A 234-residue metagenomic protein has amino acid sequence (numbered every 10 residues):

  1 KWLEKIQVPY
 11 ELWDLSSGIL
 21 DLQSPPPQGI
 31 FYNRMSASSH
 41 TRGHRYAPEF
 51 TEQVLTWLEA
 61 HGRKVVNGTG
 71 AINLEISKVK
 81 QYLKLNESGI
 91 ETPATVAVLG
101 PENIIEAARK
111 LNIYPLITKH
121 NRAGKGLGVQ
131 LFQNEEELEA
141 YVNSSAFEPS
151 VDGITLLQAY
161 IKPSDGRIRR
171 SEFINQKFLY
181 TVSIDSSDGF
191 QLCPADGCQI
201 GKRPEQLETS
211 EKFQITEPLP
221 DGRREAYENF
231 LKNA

Functional and structural regions predicted by a protein language model:
W2-A94, E106: Conserved N-proximal alpha/beta basic substrate-recognition cap immediately N-terminal to, or forming the N-lobe
S16, M35-S36, N121, Y160-I161 (+1 more regions): Anionic group-transfer/hydrolysis microenvironments
G18, S39, N73, N103 (+3 more regions): Surface-exposed, flexible loop/turn segments at secondary-structure boundaries
R34, V98, I184: Conserved residues at the C-terminal ends of beta-strands
S39-R42, L74-E75, K125-G126, I168 (+2 more regions): Short catalytic/ligand-binding loop motif for oxyanion handling, primarily in non-cytosolic enzymes, centered on
A47-P48, A97, R223-R224: A conditional alpha-helix N-cap/helix-loop micro-motif detector
A60-G62, T69-R167: Active-site nucleotide/adenylate-binding loops and adjacent lid/helix of ATP-dependent enzymes
Q130-F230, A234: Phosphate-binding site of ATP-dependent enzymes
